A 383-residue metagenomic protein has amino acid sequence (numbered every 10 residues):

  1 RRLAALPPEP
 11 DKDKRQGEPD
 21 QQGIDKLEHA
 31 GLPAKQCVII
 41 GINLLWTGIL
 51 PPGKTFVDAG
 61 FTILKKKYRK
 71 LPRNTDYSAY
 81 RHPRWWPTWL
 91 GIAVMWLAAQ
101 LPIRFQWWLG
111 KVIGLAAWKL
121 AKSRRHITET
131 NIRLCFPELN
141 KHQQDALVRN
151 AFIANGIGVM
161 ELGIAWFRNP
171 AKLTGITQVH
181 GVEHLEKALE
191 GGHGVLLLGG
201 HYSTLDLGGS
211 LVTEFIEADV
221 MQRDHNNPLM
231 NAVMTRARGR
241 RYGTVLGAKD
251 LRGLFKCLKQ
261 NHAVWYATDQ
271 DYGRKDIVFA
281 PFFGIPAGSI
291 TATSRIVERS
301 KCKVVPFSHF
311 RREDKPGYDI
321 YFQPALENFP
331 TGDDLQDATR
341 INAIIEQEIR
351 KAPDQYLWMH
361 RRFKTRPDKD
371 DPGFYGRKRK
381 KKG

Functional and structural regions predicted by a protein language model:
R1-R15, P19, G23-T62: Short, strongly patterned local motifs
Q22, A93, I127, E183 (+5 more regions): Short Gly/charged-rich anion-binding patches and loops
G60, L64-K66, P72-S78, K111 (+5 more regions): Non-catalytic C-terminal accessory region of glycerolipid acyltransferases and related lyso-lipid remodeling enzymes
F61-G199, A232-R236, Y242: Membrane-anchoring hydrophobic helices of lipid-metabolizing enzymes
Q100, C135, F215, R240-R241 (+2 more regions): Alpha-helical structural context
S123, V179, S203, P228-L229 (+3 more regions): Residue-level recognition of alpha-helix initiation/capping sites
V159, L189-K249, D271-P281, R311: Catalytic core of membrane glycerolipid acyltransferases/transacylases, capturing the structured, soluble-facing
